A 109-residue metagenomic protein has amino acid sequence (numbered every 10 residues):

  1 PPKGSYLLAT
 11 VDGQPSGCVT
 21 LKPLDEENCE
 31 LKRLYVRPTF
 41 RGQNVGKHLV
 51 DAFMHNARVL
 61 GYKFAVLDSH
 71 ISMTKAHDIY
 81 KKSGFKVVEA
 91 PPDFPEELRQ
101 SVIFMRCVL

Functional and structural regions predicted by a protein language model:
P1-K32, R37-P38, V50-A52, N56 (+2 more regions): Acetyl-CoA-dependent GNAT
L8, L60-F64: Short, mixed-charge, low-aromatic patches
G13, G17, N44-G46, G84: Conserved phosphate-binding and hydrolysis motifs of nucleotide-dependent enzymes
C18-L21, F40, Y80-F85: Short, contiguous hydrophobic alpha-helices characteristic of membrane insertion segments
V36, G42-H55, V59, D78-K82: Conserved acetyl-CoA-binding loop-helix of GNAT-fold acetyltransferases
R41-G42, V102: Short N-terminal signal/transit or membrane-insertion segments and the immediately adjacent low-complexity/disordered
K63-V66, H70-L109: C-terminal "cap" of GNAT-fold acetyltransferases
